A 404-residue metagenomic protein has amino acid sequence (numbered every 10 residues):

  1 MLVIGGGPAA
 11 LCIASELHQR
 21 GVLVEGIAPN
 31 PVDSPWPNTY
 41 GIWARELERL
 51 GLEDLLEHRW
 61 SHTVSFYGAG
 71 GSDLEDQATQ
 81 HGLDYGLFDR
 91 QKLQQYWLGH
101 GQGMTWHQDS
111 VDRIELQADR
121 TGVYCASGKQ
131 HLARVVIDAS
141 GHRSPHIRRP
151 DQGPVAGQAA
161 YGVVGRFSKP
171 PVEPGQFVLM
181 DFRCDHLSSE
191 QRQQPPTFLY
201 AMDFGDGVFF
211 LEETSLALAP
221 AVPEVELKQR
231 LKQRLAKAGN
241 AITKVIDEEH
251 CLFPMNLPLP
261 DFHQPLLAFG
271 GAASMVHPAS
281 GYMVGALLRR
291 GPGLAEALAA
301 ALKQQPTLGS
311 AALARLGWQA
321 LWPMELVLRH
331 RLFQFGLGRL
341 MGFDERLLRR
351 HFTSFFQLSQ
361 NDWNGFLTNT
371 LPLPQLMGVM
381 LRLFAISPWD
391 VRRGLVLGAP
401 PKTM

Functional and structural regions predicted by a protein language model:
M1-A9: Beta1/beta-strand and adjacent pyrophosphate-binding region of the FAD-binding site in flavoprotein oxidoreductases
C12-G70: N-terminal FAD cofactor-binding segment of flavoenzymes
A44-S110, I114-A118: A conserved beta-strand/loop capping segment in the N-terminal third of enzymes that catalyze redox or closely related
H100-I242, L257-L259: Predominantly flavin-linked oxidoreductase catalytic cores and closely associated redox partners
A201, G207, F262-S280: Short FAD-binding loop at a beta-strand-to-alpha-helix junction that anchors the flavin cofactor in diverse
A219-E249, R289-W318: Flavin-binding catalytic cores
A272-L294: A conserved FAD-binding loop/helix module that cradles the flavin
A295-M404: C-terminal helical "tail/cap" subdomain of flavin- and related membrane-associated enzymes
